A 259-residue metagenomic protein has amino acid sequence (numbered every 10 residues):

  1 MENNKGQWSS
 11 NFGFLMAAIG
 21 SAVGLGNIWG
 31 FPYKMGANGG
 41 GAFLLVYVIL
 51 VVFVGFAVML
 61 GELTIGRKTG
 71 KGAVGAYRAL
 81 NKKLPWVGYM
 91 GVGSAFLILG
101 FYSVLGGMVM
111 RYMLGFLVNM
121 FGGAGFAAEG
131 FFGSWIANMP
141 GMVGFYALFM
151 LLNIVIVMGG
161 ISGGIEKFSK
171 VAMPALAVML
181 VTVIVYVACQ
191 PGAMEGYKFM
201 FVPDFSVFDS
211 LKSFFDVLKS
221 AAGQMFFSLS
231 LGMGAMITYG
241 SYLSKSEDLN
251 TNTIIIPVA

Functional and structural regions predicted by a protein language model:
M1-G30, V58-L63, R67-A79, P85-Y89 (+1 more regions): Membrane-interface "cap" regions at the ends of multi-pass membrane proteins
E2-K5, K34-N38, K68-M90, S103-S162 (+1 more regions): Inter-helical loop and helix-membrane interface segments of multi-pass membrane transporters/permeases
E2-W8, F12, K170-A259: Membrane-embedded translocation segments of transport machinery
S10-V48, G234-L243, N252-I254, V258: Transmembrane helix-boundary motif of multi-pass solute transporters/channels
M16-A22, V48-F53, M90-F101, L148-V155 (+2 more regions): Hydrophobic alpha-helical transmembrane segments of multi-pass membrane proteins
M35-G61, V87, G141-M142: Extracellular loop-to-transmembrane helix junctions
L50-F56, M90-R111, A175-V185, A259: Hydrophobic alpha-helical membrane-insertion segments
V51-L63, R67, A73-V74, F149-M158 (+1 more regions): Central hydrophobic cores of alpha-helical transmembrane segments in multi-pass inner-membrane proteins across all
